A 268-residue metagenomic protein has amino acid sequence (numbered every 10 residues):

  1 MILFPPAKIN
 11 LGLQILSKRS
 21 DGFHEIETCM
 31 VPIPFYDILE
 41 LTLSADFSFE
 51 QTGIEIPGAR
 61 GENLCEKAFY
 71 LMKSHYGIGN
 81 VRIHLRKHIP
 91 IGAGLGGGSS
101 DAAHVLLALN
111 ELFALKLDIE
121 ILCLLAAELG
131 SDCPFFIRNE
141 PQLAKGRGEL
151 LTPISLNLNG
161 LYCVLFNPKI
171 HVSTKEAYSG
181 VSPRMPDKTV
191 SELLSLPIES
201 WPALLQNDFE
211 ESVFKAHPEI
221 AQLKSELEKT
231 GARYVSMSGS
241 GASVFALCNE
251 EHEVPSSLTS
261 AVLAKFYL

Functional and structural regions predicted by a protein language model:
M1-A93, E111, L115-E120, S155-N159 (+1 more regions): ATP-binding N-lobe of GHMP and related small-molecule kinases
L13, D37-L41, D132-F136, Q142-L143 (+1 more regions): Short beta-strand scaffold segments in enzyme catalytic cores
I26, I56-G58, I91, L95 (+4 more regions): Short clusters of hydrophobic/aromatic residues that line enzyme substrate/ligand-binding pockets
T42, K67-Y70, S74, A114-K116 (+6 more regions): Replace "anionic and nucleotidyl ligands
F49, F136-Y234, L247-L268: Conserved, helical-rich catalytic subdomain that frames metal- and/or nucleotide-binding sites in enzyme alpha/beta
H84-F113, S131, R233-F245: Glycine/serine-rich anion-binding loops at beta->alpha junctions that coordinate negatively charged ligand groups
A102, L106-L143: Contiguous, small/hydrophobic- and glycine-enriched helical/loop subdomains that border and often "cap" functional
